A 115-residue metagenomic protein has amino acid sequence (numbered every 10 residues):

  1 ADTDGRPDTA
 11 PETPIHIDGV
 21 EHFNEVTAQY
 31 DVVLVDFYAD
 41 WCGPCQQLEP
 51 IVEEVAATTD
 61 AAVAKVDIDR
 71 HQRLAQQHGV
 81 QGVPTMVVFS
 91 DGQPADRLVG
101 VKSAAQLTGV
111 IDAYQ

Functional and structural regions predicted by a protein language model:
A1-Y30, T108-Q115: Haloarchaeal acidic low-complexity proteome signature biased toward cell-envelope/secretome components but also
T27-D40: Short active-site neighborhood of thiol/selenol oxidoreductases, capturing the structured segment around
L34-V35, V63, M86: Hydrophobic beta-strand anchors of alpha/beta hydrolase catalytic cores
C42-C45, M86: The canonical Cys-X-X-Cys-His
P44-D60: Typically the conserved alpha-helix immediately C-terminal to a functionally engaged Cys/Sec in thioredoxin-like
V66-Q76: Structural microenvironment flanking redox-active thiols in thiol-disulfide oxidoreductases
H78-V87: Structural micro-motif
V87-Q115: Non-catalytic, surface beta->alpha helical segment in thiol-disulfide oxidoreductase systems
